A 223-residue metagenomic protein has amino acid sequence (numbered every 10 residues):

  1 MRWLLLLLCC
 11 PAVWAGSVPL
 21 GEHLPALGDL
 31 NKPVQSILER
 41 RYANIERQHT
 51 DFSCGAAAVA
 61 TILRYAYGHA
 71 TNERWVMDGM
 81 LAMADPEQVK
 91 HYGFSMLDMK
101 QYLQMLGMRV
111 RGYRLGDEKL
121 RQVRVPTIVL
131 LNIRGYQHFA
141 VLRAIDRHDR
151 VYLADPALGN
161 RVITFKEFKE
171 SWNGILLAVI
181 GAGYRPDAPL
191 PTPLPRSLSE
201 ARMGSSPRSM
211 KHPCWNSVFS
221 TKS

Functional and structural regions predicted by a protein language model:
M1-R2, R109: Extended hydrophobic/aromatic-rich secondary-structure runs
W3-P11: Sec-dependent N-terminal signal peptides
P11-A82, E87, M203-R208, W215-S223: Active-site-adjacent structural segments surrounding the nucleophilic cysteine of cysteine proteases and isopeptidases
P19-L38, M80-G181, P186-L190: Conserved active-site-adjacent core of cysteine acyl-enzyme catalytic domains
I175-S223: Low-complexity, Gly/Ser/Thr/Pro-rich intrinsically disordered linker/tail segments
